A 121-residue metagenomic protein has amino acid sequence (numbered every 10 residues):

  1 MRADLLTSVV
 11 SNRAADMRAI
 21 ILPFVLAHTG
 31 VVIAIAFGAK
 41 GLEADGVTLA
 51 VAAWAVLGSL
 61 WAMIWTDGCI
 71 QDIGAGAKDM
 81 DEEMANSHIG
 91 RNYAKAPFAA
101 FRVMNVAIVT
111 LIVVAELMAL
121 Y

Functional and structural regions predicted by a protein language model:
M1-T29: Cytosolic-side membrane-entry/anchor segment at the start of a transmembrane helix
R2-V10, A77-A100: Short membrane-interface loop/juxtamembrane segments of multi-pass integral membrane proteins
D16-A19, P23, G46-V56, A96-V106: Alpha-helical transmembrane segments of integral membrane proteins
F24, H28-V31, L57-D67, L111-A115: Alpha-helical transmembrane segments
H28-F37, R102-Y121: Alpha-helical transmembrane segments and their membrane-interface junctions in multi-pass membrane proteins
A36-V47: Membrane-interfacial hairpin junctions
G46-D72: Hydrophobic alpha-helical membrane-embedded segments
I64-Q71, A75, Y93, A99-M104: Membrane-proximal amphipathic alpha-helices
